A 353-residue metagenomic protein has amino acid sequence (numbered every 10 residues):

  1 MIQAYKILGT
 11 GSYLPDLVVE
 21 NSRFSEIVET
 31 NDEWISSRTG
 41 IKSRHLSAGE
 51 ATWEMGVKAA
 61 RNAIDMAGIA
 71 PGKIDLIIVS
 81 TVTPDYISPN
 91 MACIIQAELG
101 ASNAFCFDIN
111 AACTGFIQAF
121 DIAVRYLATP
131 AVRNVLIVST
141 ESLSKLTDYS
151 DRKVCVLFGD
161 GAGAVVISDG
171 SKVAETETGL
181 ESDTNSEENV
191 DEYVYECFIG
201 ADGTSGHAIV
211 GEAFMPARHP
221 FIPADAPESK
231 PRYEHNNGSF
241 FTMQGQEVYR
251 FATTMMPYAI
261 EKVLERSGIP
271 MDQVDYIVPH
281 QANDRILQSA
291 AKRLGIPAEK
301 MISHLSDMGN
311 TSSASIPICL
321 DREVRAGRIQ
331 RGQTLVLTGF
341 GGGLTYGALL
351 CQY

Functional and structural regions predicted by a protein language model:
M1-G49, D151-R250, T254, Y258 (+1 more regions): Condensing-enzyme catalytic core mediating Claisen C-C bond formation in acyl metabolism
I7-G9, E50-N110, V263-L287: Conserved beta-ketoacyl condensing-enzyme motif
I7-G9, I35, A63, I77 (+6 more regions): Buried hydrophobic positions in well-ordered alpha/beta secondary-structure cores of metabolic enzymes
S12-Y13, S80-D85, A111-F116, S139-S144 (+3 more regions): Acidic, glycine-rich active-site loops and adjacent beta-strand->loop/helix elements that engage anionic groups
W34-R38, K42-E54, V82-V135, A291-C319: Conserved catalytic cysteine-centered active-site region of acyl-thioester-dependent Claisen-condensing enzymes
Y126-A162: Flexible, glycine-rich active-site loops centered on histidine and acidic residues that chelate a metal or position
P227-L305: A contiguous, well-structured pocket-lining segment that forms one wall/lid of small-molecule binding clefts in soluble
D321-T338, L350-Y353: Catalytic phosphate/nucleotide-handling subdomain of diverse soluble enzymes
